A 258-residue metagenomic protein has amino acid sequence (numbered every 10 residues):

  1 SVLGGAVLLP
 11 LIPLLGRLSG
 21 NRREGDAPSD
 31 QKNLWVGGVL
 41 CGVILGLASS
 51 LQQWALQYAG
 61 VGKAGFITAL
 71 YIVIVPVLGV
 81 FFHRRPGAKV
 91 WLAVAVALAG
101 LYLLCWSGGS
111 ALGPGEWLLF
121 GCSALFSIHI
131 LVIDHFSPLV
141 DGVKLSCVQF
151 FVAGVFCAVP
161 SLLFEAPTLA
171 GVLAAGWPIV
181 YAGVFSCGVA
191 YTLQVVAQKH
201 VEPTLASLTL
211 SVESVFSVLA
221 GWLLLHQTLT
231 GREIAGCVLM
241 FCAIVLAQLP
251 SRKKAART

Functional and structural regions predicted by a protein language model:
S1, I12, L18, A175-W177 (+1 more regions): C-terminal-most transmembrane helix of multi-pass membrane proteins
S1-L47, I72-L78, L125-V132, S146-F164 (+3 more regions): Transmembrane alpha-helices of multi-pass small-molecule transport proteins
V2-A6, S49, Q53-R84, C122 (+1 more regions): Specific alpha-helical transmembrane segments that line the substrate/conduction pathway and gating interfaces
I12, G42-V43, L47, L51 (+5 more regions): Glycine-/small-residue-enriched transmembrane alpha-helix faces in small-molecule transporters and effluxers
G16-T68, L103, G183-V201: Specific transmembrane alpha-helical segments of multi-pass solute transporters/efflux pumps, especially DMT/EamA
S29-W35, W91, W106-I128, L162-Y181 (+1 more regions): Juxtamembrane helix-entry segments on the extracytoplasmic side of multipass membrane proteins
A64-L70, I133-G154, C187-L223: Helix-helix packing/entry segments at the starts of transmembrane helices
P86-W106, F126, C157, A220 (+1 more regions): Hydrophobic transmembrane alpha-helices of multi-pass small-molecule transport proteins
